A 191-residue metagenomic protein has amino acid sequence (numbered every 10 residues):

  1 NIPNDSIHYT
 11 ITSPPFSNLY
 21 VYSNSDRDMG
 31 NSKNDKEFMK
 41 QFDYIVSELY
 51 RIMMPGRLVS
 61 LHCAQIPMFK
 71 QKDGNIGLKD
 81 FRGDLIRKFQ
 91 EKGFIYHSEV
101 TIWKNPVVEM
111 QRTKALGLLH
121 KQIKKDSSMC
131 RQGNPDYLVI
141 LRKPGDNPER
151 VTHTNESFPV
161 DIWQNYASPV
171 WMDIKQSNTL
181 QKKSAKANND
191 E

Functional and structural regions predicted by a protein language model:
N1-E191: Core catalytic lobe of class I
